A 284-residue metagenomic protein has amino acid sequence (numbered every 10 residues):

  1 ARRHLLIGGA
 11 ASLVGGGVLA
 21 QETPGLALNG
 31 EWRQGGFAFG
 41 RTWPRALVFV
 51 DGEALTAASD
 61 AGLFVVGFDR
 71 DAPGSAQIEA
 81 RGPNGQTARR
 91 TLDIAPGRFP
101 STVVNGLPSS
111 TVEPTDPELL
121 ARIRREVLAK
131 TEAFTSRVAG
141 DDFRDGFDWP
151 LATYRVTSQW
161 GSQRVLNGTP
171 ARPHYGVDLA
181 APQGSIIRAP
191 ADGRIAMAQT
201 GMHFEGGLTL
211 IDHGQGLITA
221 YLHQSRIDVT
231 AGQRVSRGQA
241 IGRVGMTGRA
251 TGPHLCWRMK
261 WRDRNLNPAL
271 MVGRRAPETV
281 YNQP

Functional and structural regions predicted by a protein language model:
R2-Q21: N-terminal export signals
Q21-G97: Ser/Thr-rich low-complexity repeats and stalk/linker segments
E53, D69-D71, P83, A95-G97 (+5 more regions): Solvent-exposed coil/turn segments that connect beta secondary-structure elements in extracytoplasmic/periplasmic
T91-E205: Surface-exposed, glycine-biased beta-strand/turn segments
I186-M197, D228-V244: Short, well-structured beta-strand-loop connectors
P190-S225, P253-R258: Zn2+-dependent peptidoglycan hydrolase active-site motif and core
V235-P253, W257-P284: Extended, charge-rich intrinsically disordered regulatory tails
